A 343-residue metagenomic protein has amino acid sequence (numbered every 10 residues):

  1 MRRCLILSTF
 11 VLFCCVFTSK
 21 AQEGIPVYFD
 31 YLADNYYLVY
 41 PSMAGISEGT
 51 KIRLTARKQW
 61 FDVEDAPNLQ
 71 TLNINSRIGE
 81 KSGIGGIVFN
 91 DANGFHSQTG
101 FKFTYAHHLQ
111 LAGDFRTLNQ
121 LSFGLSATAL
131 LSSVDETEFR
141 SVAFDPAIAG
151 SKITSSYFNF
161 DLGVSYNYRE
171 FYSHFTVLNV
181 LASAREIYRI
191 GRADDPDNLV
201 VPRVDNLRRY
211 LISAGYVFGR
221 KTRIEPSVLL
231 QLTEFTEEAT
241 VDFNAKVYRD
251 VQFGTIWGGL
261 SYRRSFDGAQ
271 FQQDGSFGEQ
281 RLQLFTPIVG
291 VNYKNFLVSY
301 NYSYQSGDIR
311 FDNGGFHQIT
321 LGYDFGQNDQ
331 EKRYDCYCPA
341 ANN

Functional and structural regions predicted by a protein language model:
M1-C4, G113: Positively charged n-region of N-terminal signal peptides that target proteins for export
C4-C15: Sec-dependent N-terminal signal peptides
V16-A21: Sec/Tat signal peptide C-region and signal peptidase I cleavage site
Q22-N343: Subset of outer-membrane beta-barrel
